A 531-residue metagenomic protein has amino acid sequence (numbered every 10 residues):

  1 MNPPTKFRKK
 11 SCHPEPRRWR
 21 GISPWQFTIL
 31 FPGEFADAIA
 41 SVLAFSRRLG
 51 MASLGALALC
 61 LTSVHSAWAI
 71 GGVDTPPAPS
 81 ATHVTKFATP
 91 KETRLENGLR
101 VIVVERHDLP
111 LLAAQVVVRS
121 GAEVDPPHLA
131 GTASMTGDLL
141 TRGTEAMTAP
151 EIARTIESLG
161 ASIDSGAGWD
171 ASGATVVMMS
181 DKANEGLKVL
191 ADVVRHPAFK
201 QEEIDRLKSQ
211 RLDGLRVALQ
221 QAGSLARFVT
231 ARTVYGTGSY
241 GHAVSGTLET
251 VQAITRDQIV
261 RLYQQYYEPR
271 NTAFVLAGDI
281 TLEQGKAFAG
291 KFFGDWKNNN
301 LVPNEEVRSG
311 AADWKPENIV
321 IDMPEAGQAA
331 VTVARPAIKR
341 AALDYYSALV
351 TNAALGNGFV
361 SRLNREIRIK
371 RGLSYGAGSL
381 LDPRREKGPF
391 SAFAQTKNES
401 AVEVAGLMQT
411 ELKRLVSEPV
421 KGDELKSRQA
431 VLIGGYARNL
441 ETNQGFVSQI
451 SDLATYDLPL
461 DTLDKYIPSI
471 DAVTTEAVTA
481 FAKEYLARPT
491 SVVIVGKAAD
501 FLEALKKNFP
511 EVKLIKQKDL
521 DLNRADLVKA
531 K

Functional and structural regions predicted by a protein language model:
W19-P32, A36-I39, L43-C60: A cross-taxon signal for low-complexity, glycine/charged-rich
V64-A69: Sec/Tat signal peptide C-region and signal peptidase I cleavage site
G71-A78, G236, Y240, V244 (+2 more regions): An aromatic/glycine/proline-enriched structural segment found at the starts of mature extracellular/organellar domains
H83-Q115: Mature N-terminal segment immediately following signal peptide/propeptide cleavage in secreted/periplasmic
I102-V104, L109-L140, M147-R195, K208 (+8 more regions): M16 family metallopeptidases and their MPP-like homologs
